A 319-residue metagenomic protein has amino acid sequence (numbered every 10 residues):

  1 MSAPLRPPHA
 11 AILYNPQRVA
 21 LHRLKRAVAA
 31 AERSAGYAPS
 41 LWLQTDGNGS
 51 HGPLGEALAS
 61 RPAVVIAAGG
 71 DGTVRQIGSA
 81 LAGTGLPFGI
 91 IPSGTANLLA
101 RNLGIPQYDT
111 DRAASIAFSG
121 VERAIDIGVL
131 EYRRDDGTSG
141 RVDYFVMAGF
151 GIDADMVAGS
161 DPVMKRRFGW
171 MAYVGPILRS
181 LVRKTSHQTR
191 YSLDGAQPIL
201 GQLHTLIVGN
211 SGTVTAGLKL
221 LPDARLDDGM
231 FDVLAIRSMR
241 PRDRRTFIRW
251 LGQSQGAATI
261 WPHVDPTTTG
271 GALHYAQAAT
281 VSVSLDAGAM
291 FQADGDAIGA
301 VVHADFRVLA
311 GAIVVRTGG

Functional and structural regions predicted by a protein language model:
M1-V65, R75, D111, S115: ATP/NTP phosphate-donor binding region
L13, H22, Q44-T45, A82-P87 (+1 more regions): Catalytic core of DAGKc-family lipid kinases
Y14-Q17, S93, I236-S238, G318: Cofactor-binding loop segments of dinucleotide-utilizing enzymes, especially the Rossmann-like FAD- and NAD(P)+-binding
V64-T84: Conserved beta-strand-loop-alpha-helix hinge of the TIR/SEFIR fold
A68-G70, I91-G94, N210: Glycine-rich beta-strand-to-loop/alpha-helix junction loops that act as flexible
G149, D153, I207-P222, A297: Glycine-rich phosphate/pyrophosphate-binding beta-alpha loops
M164-A172, A216-G217, P222-R245: Gly/Ser/Thr-rich active-site loops/lids in small-molecule metabolic enzymes that frequently grip phosphoryl groups
L193-G195, R225, A235-G319: ATP/nucleoside-binding phosphotransfer catalytic cores, i.e., glycine-rich phosphate-binding loops
